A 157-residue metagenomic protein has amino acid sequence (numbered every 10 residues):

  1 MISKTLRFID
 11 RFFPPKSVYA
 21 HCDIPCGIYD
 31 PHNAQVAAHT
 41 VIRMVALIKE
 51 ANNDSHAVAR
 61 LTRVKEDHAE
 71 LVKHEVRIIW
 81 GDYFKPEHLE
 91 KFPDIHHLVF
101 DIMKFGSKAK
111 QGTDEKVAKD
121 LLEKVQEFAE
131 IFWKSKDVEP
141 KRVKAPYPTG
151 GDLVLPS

Functional and structural regions predicted by a protein language model:
M1-V58, D94-E127, I131-L155: N-terminal intrinsically disordered, cationic/polar leader segments that include organellar targeting peptides
D54, A69-E70, E87: Helix-adjacent hinge/juxtasegments
V58-V76: Alpha-helical segments in soluble extracytoplasmic regions
K65, F92-D94: Short His-Asn-centered micro-motif
E75-F92: Short, solvent-exposed, charged loop/turn and helix-capping segments that join or cap alpha-helices on peripheral
